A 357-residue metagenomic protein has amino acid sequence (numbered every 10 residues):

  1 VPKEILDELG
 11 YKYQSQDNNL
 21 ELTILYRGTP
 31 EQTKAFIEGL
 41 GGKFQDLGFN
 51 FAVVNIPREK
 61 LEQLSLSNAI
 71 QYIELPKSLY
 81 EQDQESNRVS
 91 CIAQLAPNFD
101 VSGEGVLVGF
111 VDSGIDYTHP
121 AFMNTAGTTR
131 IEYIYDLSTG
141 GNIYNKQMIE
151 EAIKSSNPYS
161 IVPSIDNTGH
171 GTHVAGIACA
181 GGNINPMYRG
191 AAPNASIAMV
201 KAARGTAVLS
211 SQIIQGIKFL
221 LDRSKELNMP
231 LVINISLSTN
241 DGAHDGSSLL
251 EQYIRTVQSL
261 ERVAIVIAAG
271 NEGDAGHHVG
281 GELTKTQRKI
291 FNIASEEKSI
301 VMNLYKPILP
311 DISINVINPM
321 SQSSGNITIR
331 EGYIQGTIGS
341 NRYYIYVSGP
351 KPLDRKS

Functional and structural regions predicted by a protein language model:
V1-N50, E59-F99, V106-L107, P120 (+2 more regions): Autoinhibitory N-terminal propeptides
Y26-R27, I56, P76, F110-G114 (+5 more regions): Active-site-proximal beta-strand/loop segments in catalytic clefts of secreted hydrolases
K34, R58-L61, A175, I214-I217 (+1 more regions): Extracytoplasmic/secreted envelope proteins and their assembly/folding machinery, especially bacterial periplasmic
F51-V54, R189: Mobile, glycine-rich extracellular loop/lid and propeptide segments that shape or gate substrate/ligand access
P97-S211, N228-M229, K298, L309-P310: Subtilisin-like serine protease catalytic core
N124-R130, E251, L283-K285: Glycine-rich, phosphate-binding/catalytic loops in enzymes
A203-E282, E297-S323, Y333, G339-K356: Substrate-binding/access-modulating region of protease and related hydrolase catalytic domains
E282-A294: Non-catalytic, beta-strand-enriched accessory regions in extracellular/secretory proteins and membrane protein
